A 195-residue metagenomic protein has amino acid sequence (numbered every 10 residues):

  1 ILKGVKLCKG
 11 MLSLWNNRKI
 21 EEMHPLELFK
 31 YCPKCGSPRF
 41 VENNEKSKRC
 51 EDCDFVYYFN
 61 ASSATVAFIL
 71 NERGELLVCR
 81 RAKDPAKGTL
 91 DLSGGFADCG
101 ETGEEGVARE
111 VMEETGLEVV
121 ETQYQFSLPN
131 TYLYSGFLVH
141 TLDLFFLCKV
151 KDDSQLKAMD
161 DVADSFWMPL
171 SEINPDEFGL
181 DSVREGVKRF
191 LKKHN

Functional and structural regions predicted by a protein language model:
F29, S47: Residues immediately within or flanking Cys/His clusters that coordinate Zn2+ in small zinc-binding modules
C32-C35, C50-C53: Short cysteine-rich clusters marking metal-coordination/redox-active sites
V41-K46, N60-S63: Short Cys/His-rich "knuckle" micro-motifs
E42, E118-S127: A short coil-to-beta-strand element that immediately follows conserved catalytic motifs
D52-L76, F96: Conserved N-terminal beta-strand and adjoining loop/helix that marks the start of the Nudix/MutT-like hydrolase domain
N71-E113: Conserved Nudix-box catalytic region and its N-terminal flanking loop in Nudix hydrolases and closely related
F126-S154: Active-site-adjacent beta-strand/loop module that shapes the phosphate/pyrophosphate-binding cleft
K157-V187: NUDIX/MutT-family hydrolases
